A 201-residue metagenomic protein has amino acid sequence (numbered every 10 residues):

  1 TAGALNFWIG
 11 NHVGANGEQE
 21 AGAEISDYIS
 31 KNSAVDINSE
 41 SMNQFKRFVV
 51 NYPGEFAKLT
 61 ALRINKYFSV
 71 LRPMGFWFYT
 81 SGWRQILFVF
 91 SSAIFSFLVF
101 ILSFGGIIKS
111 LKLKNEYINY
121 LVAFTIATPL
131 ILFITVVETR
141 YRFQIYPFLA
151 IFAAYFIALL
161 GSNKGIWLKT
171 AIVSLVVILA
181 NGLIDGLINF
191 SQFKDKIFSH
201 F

Functional and structural regions predicted by a protein language model:
T1-L71: Membrane-proximal stem/loop segments at transmembrane-domain junctions that anchor or position
F7, G75-W77, S81-G82, F190-F201: Membrane-proximal, lumen/periplasm-facing interface regions of secretory-pathway glyco- and lipid-modifying enzymes
E55-T125: Membrane-interface anchor segments at the N-terminal boundary of transmembrane helices in multi-pass membrane enzymes
I108-I118, A153-V173: Membrane-interface junctions at the ends of membrane-embedded or membrane-associated helices
K109-S110, F124-T139: Transmembrane-helix signature of polytopic, lipid-linked glycan biosynthesis machinery
I131, E138-A158: Hydrophobic/aromatic-rich transmembrane helices and adjacent perimembrane loops
V137-R140, F193-D195: Interfacial helix-loop-helix junctions of multi-pass membrane proteins
K164-F201: Transmembrane helical bundles and short interhelical boundary loops of multi-pass, membrane-embedded
